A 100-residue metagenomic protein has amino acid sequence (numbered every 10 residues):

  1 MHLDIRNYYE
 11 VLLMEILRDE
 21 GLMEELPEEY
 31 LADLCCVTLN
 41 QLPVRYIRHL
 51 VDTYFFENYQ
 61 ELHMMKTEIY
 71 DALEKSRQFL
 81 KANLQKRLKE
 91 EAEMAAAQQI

Functional and structural regions predicted by a protein language model:
M1-I100: Intrinsically disordered, low-complexity, basic-enriched segments
